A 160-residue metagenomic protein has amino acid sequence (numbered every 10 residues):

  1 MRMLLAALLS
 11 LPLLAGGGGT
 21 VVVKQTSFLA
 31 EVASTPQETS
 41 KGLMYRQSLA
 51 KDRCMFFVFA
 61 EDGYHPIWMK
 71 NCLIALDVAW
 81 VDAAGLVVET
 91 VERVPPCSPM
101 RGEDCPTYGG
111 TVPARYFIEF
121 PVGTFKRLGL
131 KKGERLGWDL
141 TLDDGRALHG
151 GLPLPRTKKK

Functional and structural regions predicted by a protein language model:
M3-L13: Sec-dependent N-terminal signal peptides
G16-K160: Compact, glycine-rich, soluble single-domain proteins
